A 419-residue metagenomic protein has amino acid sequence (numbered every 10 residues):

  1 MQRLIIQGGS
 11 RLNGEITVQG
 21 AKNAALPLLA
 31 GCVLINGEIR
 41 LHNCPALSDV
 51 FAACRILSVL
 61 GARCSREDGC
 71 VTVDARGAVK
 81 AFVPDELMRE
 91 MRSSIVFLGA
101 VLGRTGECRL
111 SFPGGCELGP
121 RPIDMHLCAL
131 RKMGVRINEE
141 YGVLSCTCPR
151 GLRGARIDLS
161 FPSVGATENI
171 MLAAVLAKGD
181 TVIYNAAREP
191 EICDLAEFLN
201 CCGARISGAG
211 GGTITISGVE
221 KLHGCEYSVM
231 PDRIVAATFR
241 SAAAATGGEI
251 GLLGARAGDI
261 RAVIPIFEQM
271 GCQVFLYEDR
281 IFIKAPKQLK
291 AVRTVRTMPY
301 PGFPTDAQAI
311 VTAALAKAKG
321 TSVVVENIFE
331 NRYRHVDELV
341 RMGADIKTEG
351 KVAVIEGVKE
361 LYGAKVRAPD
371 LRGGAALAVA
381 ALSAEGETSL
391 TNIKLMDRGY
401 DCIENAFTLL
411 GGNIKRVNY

Functional and structural regions predicted by a protein language model:
M1-Y419: Short, structured segments at the rim of ligand-binding sites
